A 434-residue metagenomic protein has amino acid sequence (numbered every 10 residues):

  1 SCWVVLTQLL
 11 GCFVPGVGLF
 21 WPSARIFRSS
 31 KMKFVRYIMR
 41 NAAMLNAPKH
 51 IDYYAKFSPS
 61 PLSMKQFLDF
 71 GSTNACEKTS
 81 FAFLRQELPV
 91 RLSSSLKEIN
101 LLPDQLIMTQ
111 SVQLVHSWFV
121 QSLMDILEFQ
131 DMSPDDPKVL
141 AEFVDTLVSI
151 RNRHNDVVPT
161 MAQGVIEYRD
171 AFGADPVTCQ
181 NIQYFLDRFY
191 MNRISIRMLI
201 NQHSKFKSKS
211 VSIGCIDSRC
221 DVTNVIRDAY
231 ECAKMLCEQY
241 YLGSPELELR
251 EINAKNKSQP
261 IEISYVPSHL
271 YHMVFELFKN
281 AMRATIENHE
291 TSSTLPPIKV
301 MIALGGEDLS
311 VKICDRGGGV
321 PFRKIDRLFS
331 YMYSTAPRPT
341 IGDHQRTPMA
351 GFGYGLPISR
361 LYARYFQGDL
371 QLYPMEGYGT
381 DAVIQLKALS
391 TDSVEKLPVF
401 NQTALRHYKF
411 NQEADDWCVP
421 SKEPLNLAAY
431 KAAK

Functional and structural regions predicted by a protein language model:
S30-T79, L84, N100-L106, D131-P134 (+3 more regions): Flexible, glycine-/charge-rich segments associated with ATP-binding catalytic modules
V35-E251, I263, P267-Y271: Signal-transmission coiled-coils
V266-P296, G305, R360-Y365: Conserved ATP-binding N-box helix of the HATPase_c
P296-V300, E307-V311, T380: Short beta-strand element(s) in the Bergerat
D315: Acidic ATP/Mg2+-coordinating residue in the GHKL
G318-G319: Glycine-rich G1-box
S330-Y333: Mobile ATP-lid/nucleotide-binding loop of the nucleotide-binding subdomain
